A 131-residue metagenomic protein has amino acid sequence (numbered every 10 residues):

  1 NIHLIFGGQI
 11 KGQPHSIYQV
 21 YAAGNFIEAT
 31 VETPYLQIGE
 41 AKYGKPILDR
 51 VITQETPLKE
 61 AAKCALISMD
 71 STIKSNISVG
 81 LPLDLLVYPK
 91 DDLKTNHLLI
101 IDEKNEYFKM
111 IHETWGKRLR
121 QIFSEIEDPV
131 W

Functional and structural regions predicted by a protein language model:
N1-W131: N-terminal nucleophile
